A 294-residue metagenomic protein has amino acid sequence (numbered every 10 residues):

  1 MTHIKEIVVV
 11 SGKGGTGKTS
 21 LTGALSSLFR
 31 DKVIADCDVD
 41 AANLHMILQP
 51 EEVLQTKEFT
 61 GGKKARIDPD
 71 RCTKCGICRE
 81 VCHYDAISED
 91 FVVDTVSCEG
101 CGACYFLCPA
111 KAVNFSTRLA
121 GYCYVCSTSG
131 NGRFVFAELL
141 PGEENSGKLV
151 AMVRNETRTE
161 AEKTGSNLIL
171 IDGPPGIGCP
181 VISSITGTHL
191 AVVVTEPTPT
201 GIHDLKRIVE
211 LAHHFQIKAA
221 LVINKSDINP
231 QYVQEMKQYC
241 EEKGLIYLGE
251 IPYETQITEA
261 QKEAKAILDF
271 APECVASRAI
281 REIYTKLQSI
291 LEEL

Functional and structural regions predicted by a protein language model:
M1, L211-L294: C-terminal lobe/tail of nucleotide-utilizing enzymes
T2-F29: Walker A (P-loop) phosphate-binding motif
K32-H45, T117-Y122: Short beta-strand-centered segment that lines the nucleotide-binding/catalytic pocket of NTP-utilizing
V39-A41, G176, T198-T200, S226-P230 (+1 more regions): Conserved nucleotide-binding/hydrolysis micro-motifs of P-loop NTPases
A42-G61, C126: P-loop NTPase switch/communication element
I77-D94, A103-L119: Iron-sulfur cluster-binding cysteine motifs and their immediate structural context in ferredoxin-like electron-transfer
L139-P141, N145, R154-P180: Switch II (G3) loop of P-loop NTPases
P180-P199: Inter-motif core of Ras-like GTPase G domains
